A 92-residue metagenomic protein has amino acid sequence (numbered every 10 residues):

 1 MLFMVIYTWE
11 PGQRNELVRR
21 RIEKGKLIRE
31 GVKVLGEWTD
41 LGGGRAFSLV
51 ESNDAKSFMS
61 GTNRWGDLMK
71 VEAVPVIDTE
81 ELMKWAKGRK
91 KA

Functional and structural regions predicted by a protein language model:
M1-L35, T39-G44, N53-K56, I77-A92: Short S/T/G/P-rich N-terminal loop/turn motif that feeds into the first structured element of a domain
Q13-R14, D67-M69: A short local loop/turn or secondary-structure capping micro-motif enriched for an aromatic residue
E30, G66-D67: Proline-centered flexible-loop/turn and helix-kink motifs
R45-F47, K70: Short active-site oxyanion
E51-S52, R64: Conserved catalytic core of Hanks-type protein kinase domains
F58-W65: Short, electropositive alpha-helical surface patch
L68-T79: Conserved short beta-strand edge segments in small beta-sheet-based binding/regulatory domains
